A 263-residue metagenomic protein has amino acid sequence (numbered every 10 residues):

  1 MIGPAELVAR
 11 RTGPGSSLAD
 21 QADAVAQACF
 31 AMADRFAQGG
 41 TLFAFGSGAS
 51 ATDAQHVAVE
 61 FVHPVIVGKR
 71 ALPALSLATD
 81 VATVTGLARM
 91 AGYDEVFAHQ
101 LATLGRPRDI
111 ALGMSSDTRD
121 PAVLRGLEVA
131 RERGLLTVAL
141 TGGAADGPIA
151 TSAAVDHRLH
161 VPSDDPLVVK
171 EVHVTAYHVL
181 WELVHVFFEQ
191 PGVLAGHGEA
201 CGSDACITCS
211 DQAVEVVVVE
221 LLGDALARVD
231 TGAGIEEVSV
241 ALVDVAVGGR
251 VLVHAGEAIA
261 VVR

Functional and structural regions predicted by a protein language model:
M1-D20: Generic N-terminal amphipathic, Lys/Arg-enriched alpha-helix
A31-G105: Glycine-rich, small/polar surface segments that engage phosphate groups of diverse ligands
T103, P166-A200: A charged, well-structured terminal subsegment
L140-V155: Short, glycine/polar-rich helix-capping loops at beta-to-alpha or helix-loop-helix junctions that flank or form
A195-V214: Short boundary/loop segments of OB/S1/cold-shock single-stranded nucleic-acid-binding domains
D224-R228: Short aromatic-glycine-enriched beta-strand elements
I235-D244: Beta-strand/loop nucleic-acid-binding surfaces
E257-R263: Short, Lys/Arg- and Gly-enriched loop/turn segments at beta-strand edges
